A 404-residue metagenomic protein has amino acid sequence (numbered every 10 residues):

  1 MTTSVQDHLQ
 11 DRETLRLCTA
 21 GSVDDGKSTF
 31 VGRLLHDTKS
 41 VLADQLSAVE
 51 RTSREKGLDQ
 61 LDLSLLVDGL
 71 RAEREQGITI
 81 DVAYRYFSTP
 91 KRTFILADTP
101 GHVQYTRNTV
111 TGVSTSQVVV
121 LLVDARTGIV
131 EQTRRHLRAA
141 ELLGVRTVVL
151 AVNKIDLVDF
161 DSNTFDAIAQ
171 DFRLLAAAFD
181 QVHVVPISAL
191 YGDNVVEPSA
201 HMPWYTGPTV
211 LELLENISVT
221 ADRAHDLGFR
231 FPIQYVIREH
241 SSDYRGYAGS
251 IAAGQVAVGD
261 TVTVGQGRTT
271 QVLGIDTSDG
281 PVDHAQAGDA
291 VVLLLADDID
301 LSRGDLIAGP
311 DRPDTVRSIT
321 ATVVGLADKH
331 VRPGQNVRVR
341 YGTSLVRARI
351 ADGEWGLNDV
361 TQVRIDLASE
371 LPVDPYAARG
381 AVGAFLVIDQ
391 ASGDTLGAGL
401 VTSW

Functional and structural regions predicted by a protein language model:
Q6-Q104, S116: P-loop NTPase switch module centered on the Walker A-proximal segment
Q10-A20, L157-T164, L174, D297-W404: C-terminal effector modules of nucleic-acid-centric enzymes and ribosome-associated factors
D24, F30, V49, G77 (+13 more regions): Residue-level signature of catalytic and energy-coupling elements of molecular machines, predominantly ATP/GTP-dependent
S28, V118, L142, V256 (+7 more regions): Residue-level marker of beta-strand positions
V49, D124-A125, V149-D166, F172 (+3 more regions): G-domain G4 guanine-recognition motif of GTPases
R92-F94, T99-Y105, S114-L137, E141 (+1 more regions): Conserved Switch II/interswitch segment of TRAFAC-class P-loop GTPases
R173-K329: Conserved catalytic-core segments of large NTP-driven translation/proteostasis enzymes
